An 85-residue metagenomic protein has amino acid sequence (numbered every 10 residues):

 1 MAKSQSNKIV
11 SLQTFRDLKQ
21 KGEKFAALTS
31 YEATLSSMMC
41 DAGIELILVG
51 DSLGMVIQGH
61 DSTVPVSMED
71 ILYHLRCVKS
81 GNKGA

Functional and structural regions predicted by a protein language model:
M1-T29: N-terminal amphipathic alpha-helix/helix-capping segment at the start of soluble metabolic enzymes
V10-L12, H60-A85: Alpha-helix-loop-beta-strand connector modules within alpha/beta enzyme cores
A26-S30, I47-V49, G84: Hydrophobic faces of well-ordered beta-strands that scaffold small-molecule active sites in alpha/beta enzyme cores
L28, E32, M39, V78: Conserved, mostly hydrophobic/aromatic
L35-S36, A42, L46-L72: Glycine-rich, proline-tolerant flexible connector loops at the mouths of alpha/beta enzymes
